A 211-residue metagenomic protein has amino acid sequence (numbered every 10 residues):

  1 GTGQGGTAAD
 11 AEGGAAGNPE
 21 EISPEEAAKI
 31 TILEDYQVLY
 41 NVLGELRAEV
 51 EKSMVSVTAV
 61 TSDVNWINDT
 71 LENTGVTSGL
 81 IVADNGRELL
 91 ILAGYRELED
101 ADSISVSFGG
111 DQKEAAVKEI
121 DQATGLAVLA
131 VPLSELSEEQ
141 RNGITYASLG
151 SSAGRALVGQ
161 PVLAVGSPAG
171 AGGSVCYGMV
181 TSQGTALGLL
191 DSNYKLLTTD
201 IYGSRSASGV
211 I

Functional and structural regions predicted by a protein language model:
G1-W66, E72-N73, S103, S137-Q140: N-terminal targeting leaders that route proteins to membranes or the secretory/organellar pathways
T31, A83-G166, G170-A171: Conserved active-site neighborhood of the chymotrypsin/trypsin-like protease fold
D35-E45, T61-A93, Q112-E114, Y146-S148 (+2 more regions): A conserved glycine-rich beta-strand in the N-terminal activation segment of trypsin-fold
L46-V50, N73, A83-N85, I120-A123 (+3 more regions): Extracellular/periplasmic catalytic domains that process cell-envelope and extracellular macromolecules
M54, L80, L126-A130, V175 (+1 more regions): Conserved hydrophobic/aromatic beta-strand scaffold that supports enzyme active sites
S62-D63, T74-G75, D84-R87, E99-D100 (+2 more regions): Short, conserved beta-turn/loop elements at beta-strand boundaries and strand-helix junctions
N73, G109, G172, N193-K195: Residue-level preference for beta-strand/loop junctions
L133-A147, C176-I211: Active-site region of chymotrypsin-like
